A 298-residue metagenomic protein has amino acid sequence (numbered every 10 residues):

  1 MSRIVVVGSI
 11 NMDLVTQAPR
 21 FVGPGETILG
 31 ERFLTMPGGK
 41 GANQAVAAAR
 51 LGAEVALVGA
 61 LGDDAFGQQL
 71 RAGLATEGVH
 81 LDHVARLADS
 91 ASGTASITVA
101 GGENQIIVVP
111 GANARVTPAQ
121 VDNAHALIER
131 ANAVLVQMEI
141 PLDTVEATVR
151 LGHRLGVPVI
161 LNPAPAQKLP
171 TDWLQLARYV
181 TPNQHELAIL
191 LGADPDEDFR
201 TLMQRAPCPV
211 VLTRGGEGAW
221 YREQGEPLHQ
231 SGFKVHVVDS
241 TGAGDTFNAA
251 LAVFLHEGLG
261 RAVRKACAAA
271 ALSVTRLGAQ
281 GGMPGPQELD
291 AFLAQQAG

Functional and structural regions predicted by a protein language model:
M1-A60, A65-T76, V237: Glycine-rich phosphate/adenosyl-contacting loop at the front of the ribokinase-like
M1-I10, R71-R86, T98-L228, A294-A297: Ribokinase/PfkB-type carbohydrate-kinase core domain
M1-I4, K168, P195-G298: Conserved phosphate-binding/catalytic region of the ribokinase-like
F21-G30, T181-N183, L228-S231: Short glycine/proline- and charge-enriched loop/turn segments that cap or connect secondary-structure elements
Q44-A45, L70, T148-R150, A269: Aromatic/hydrophobic pocket-lining residues that form π-stacking "cages" and hydrophobic walls in ligand
A49-R50, H153, H256: Gly/Ala-rich phosphate-binding loop of Rossmann-like dinucleotide-binding domains, activating on the conserved
A88-S90: Short, glycine-/polar-rich solvent-exposed loops and beta-turns at beta-strand/coil boundaries
